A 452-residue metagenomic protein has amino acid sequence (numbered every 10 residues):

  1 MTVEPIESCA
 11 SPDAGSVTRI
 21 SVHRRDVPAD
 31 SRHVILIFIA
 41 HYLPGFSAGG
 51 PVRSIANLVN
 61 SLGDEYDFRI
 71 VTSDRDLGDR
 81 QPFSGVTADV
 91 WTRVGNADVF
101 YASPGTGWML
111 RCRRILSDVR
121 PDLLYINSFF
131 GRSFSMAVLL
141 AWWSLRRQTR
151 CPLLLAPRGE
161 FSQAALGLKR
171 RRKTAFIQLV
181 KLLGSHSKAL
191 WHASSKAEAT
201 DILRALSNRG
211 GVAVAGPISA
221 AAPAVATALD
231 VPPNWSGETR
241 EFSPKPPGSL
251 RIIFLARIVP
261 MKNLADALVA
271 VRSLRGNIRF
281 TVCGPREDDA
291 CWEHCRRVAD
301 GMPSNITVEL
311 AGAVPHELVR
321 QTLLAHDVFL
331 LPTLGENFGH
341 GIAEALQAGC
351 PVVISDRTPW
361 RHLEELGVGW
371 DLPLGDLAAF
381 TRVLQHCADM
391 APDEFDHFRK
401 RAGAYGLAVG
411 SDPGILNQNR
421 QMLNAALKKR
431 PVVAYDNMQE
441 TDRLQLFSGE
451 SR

Functional and structural regions predicted by a protein language model:
L36-F38, H192, P233-K262, L268-R275 (+1 more regions): Conserved donor-binding/catalytic core segment of Leloir-type glycosyltransferases
D74-L77, L255, R279-R296, G312-A313: Glycosyltransferase donor-sugar binding loop
D98-V99, W292-V314: Nucleotide-activated donor-binding/catalytic signature segment of Leloir-type glycosyltransferases, i.e., the conserved
K173-W191: Membrane-proximal helix-turn-helix segments that form the acceptor-binding/catalytic region of lipid-linked
L334: Aromatic "clamp/platform" in nucleotide-sugar-dependent glycosyltransferases that forms part of the donor/acceptor
P351-S355: Short hydrophobic beta-strand element within catalytic cores of glycosyltransferases and related nucleotide-activated
R361-H386: Change "using UDP/GDP/dTDP sugars" to "using nucleotide sugars
P392-R443: A charged, aromatic-enriched C-terminal amphipathic alpha-helix characteristic of glycosyltransferases across folds
